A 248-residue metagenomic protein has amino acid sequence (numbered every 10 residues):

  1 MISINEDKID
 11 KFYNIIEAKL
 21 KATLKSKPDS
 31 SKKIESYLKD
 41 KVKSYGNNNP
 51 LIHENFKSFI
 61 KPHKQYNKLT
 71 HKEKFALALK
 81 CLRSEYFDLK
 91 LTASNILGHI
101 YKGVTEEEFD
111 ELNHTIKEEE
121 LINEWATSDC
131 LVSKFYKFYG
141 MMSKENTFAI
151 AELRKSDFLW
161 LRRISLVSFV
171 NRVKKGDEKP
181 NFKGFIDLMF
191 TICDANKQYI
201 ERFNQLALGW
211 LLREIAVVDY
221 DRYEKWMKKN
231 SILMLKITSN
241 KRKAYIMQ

Functional and structural regions predicted by a protein language model:
M1-Q248: Alpha-helical scaffold domains
